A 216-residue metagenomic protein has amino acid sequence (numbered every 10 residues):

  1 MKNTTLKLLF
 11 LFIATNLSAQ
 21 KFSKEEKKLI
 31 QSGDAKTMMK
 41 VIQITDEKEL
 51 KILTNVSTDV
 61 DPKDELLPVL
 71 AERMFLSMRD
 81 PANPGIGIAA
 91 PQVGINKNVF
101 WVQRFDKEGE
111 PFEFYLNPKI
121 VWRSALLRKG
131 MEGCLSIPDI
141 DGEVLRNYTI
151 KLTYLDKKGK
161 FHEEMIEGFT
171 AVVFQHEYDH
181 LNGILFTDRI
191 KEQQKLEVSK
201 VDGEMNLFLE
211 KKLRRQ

Functional and structural regions predicted by a protein language model:
M1-F22: Bacterial Sec-dependent N-terminal signal peptides
Q20-Q216: Positively charged
